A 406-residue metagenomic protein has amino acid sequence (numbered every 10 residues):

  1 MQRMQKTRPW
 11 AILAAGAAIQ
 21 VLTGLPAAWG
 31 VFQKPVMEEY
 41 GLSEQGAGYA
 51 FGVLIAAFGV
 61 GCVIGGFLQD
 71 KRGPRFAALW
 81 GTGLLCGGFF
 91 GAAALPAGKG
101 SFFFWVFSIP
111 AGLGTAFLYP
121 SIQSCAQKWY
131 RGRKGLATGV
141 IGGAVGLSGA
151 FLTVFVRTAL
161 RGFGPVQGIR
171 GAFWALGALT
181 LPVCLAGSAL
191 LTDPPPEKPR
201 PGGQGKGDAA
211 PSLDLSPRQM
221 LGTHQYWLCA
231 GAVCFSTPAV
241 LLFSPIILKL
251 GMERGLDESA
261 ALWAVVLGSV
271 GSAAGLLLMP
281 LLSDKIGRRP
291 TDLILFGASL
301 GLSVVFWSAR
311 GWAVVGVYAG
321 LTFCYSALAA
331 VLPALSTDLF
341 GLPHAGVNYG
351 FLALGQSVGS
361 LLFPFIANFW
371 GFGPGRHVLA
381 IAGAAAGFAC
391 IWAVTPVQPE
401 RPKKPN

Functional and structural regions predicted by a protein language model:
W29-V36, R218-P280: Extracytoplasmic gate region of multi-pass secondary transporters
G61-P74, L276-G287: Helix-to-loop junctions at the C-terminal end of transmembrane segments in multipass secondary transporters
A77-G91, P290-V304: Structural signature of the two symmetry-related core transmembrane helices
S101-F117, C234, A313-A327: Hydrophobic core of transmembrane alpha-helices in multi-pass small-molecule transporters, especially MFS/SLC-type
F117-Y130, A137, A327-F340: Intracellular juxtamembrane helix-capping segments at the cytosolic ends of symmetry-related transmembrane helices
V140, G149-A150, L339-F372: A late C-terminal transmembrane helix in Major Facilitator Superfamily
R170-A189, R376-A393: Symmetry-related core transmembrane helices of the 12-TM Major Facilitator Superfamily/SLC fold
D193-D214, R401-N406: Flexible cytoplasmic inter-helical loops of multi-pass small-molecule transporters
